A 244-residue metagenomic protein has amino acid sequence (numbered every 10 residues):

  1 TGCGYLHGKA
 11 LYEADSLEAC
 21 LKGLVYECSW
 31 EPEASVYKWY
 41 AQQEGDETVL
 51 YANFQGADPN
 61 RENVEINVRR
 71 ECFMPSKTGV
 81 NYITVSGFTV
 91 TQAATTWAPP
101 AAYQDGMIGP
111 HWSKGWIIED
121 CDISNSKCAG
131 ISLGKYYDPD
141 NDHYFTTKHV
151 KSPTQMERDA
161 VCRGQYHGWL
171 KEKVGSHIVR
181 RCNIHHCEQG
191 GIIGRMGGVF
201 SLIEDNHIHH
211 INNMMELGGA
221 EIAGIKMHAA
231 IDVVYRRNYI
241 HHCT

Functional and structural regions predicted by a protein language model:
T1-W112, I117, D122-S124, G130-S132 (+1 more regions): Extracellular polysaccharide-degrading/modifying enzymes targeting complex plant/algal/animal polysaccharides
R70-C72, A94-P100, D105, K127-L133 (+3 more regions): Short glycine/acidic-rich loop motifs that flank beta-strands on beta-rich extracellular proteins
I83-V85, I117-E119, N141-D142, I178-R180 (+2 more regions): All-beta strand scaffolds that present successive hydrophobic residues in beta-strands
P100-A101, P110-H111, S124, K171 (+5 more regions): Low-complexity, polar/charged sequence tracts that form flexible coils or short amphipathic helices and often embed
Y144-G175, V179, L217-I231, Y235-R236: Surface-exposed acidic, glycine/proline-enriched linker/cap segments that occur as 15-30-residue helix-coil
V199-D205, H209-H210, M214, G224-T244: Active-site neighborhood of glycoside hydrolase catalytic domains
